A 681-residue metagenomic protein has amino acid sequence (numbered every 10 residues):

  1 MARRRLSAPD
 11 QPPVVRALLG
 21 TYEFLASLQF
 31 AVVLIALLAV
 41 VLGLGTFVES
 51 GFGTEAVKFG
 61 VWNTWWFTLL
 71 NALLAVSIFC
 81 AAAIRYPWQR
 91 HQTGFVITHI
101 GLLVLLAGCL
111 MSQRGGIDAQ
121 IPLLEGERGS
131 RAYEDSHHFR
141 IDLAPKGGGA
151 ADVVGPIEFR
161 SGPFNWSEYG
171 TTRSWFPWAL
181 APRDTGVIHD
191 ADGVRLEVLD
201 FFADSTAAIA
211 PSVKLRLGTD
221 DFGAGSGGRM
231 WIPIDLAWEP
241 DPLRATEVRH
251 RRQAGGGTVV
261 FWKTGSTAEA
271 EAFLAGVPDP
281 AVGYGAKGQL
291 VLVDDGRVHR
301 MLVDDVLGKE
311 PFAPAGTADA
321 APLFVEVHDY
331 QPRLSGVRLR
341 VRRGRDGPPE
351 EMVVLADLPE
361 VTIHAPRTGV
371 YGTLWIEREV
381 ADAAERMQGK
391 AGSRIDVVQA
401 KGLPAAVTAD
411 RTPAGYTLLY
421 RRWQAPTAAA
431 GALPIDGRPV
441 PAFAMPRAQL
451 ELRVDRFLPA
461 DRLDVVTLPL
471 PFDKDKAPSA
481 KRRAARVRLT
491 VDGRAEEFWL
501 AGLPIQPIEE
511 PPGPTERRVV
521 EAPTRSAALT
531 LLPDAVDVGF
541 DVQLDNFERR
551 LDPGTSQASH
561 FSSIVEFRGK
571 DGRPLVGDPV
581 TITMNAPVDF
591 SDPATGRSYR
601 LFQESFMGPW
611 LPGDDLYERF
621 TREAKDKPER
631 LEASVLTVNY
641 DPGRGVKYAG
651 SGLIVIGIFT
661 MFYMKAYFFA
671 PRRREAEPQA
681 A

Functional and structural regions predicted by a protein language model:
A2-R5, P9, S50, T54 (+2 more regions): Membrane-embedded alpha-helical bundles that constitute the cytochrome b-like, heme-associated redox core of multi-pass
R3-V15, K625-D626: Short, membrane-interfacial amphipathic segments enriched in basic
Q11-L25, A83: Cytosolic juxtamembrane amphipathic/interface segments immediately preceding and feeding into a transmembrane helix
F30-R90: Membrane-embedded alpha-helical segments of integral membrane proteins
V32, V57-L70, V96-A107, V580-M607: Amphipathic alpha-helical packing elements
N63-H138, E632-V635, N639-R673: Internal alpha-helical transmembrane segments
I121-V635, N639: Soluble non-transmembrane domains of integral membrane proteins
P671-A681: Cytoplasmic C-terminal tails of single-pass
